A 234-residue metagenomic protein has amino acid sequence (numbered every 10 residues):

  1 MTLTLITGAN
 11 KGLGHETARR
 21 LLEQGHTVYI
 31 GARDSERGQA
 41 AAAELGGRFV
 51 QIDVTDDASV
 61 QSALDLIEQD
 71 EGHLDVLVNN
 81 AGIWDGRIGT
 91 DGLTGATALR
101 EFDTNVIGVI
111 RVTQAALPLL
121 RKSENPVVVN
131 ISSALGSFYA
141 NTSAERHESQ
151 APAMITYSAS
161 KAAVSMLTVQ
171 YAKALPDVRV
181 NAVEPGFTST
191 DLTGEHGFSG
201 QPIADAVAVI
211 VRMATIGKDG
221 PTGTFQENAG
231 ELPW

Functional and structural regions predicted by a protein language model:
M1-Y29: Canonical Rossmann dinucleotide-binding motif of NAD(H)/NADP(H)-dependent dehydrogenases/reductases, specifically
L3-I6, L77-V78, V128: Conserved hydrophobic beta-strands of the Rossmann-like cofactor-binding core in SDR/related NAD(P)H-dependent
I52-A63, G95: The beta1-alpha1 cofactor-binding region of Rossmann-like NAD(H)/NADP(H)-dependent oxidoreductases
L66-N79, D85-G86, D219: A glycine-rich helix->loop->beta "capping" turn within Rossmann-like NAD(P)(H)-dependent oxidoreductase domains
V78, V112-A116, L120, L167-T168: Hydrophobic positions on the long internal alpha-helix of Rossmann-like NAD(P)-dependent oxidoreductase domains
I83, T90-F102, R121-K173: Catalytic loop of short-chain dehydrogenase/reductase
A162-S165, V169, K173, D177-V178 (+3 more regions): C-terminal helical subdomain
